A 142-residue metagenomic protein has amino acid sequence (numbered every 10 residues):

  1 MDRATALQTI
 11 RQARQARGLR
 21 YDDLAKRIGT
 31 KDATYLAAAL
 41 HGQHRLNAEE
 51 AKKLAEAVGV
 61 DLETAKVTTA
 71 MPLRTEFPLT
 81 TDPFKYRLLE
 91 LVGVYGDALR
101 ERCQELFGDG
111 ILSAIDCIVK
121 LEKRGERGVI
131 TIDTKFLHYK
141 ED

Functional and structural regions predicted by a protein language model:
A4-A25: Short basic helix-loop element that most often maps to the first helix and adjoining turn of HTH DNA-binding modules
A13, R27, A39, T68: Residues in the recognition helix of alpha-helical DNA-binding motifs
Q15, H41-G42, K52: Residue-level detection of the helix-turn-helix DNA-binding "recognition helix"
R17, I28-G29, V58: Core residues of bacterial helix-turn-helix
R20, K31-D32, D61: Short coil turns linking two alpha-helices in DNA-binding domains
G29-L46: Recognition helix of helix-turn-helix/homeodomain-like DNA-binding domains that insert into the DNA major groove
E49-A65: DNA major-groove recognition helix of helix-turn-helix/homeodomain DNA-binding modules
K66-Y139: Helix-turn-helix/homeodomain-like alpha-helical modules used for DNA recognition and transcription-factor dimerization
